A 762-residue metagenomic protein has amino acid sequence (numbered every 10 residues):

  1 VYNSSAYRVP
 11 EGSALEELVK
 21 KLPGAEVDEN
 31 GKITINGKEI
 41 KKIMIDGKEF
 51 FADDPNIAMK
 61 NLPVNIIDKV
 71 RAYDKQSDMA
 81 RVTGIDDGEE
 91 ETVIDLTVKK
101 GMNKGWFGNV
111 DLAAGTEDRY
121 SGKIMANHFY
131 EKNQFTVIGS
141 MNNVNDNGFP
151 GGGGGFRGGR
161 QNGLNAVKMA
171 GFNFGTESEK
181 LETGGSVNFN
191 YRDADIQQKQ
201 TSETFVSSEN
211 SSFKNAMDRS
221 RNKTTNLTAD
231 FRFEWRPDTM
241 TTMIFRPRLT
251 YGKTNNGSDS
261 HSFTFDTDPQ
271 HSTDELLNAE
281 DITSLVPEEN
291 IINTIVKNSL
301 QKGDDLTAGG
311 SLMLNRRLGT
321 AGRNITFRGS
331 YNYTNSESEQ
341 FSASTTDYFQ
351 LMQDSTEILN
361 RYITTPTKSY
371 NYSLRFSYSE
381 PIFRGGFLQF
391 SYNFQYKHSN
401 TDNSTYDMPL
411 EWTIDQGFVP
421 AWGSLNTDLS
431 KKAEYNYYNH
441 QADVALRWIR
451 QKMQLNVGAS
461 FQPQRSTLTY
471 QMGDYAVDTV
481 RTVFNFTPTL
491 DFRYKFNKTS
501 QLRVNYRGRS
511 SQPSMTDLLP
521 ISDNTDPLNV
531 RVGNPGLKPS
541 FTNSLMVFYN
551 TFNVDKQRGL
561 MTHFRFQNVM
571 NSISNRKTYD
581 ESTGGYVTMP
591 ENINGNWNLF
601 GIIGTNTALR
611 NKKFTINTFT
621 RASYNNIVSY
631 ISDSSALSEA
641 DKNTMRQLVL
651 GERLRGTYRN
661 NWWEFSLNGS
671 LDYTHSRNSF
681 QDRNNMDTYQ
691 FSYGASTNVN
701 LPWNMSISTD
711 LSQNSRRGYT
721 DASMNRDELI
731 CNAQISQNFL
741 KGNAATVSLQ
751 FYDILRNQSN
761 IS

Functional and structural regions predicted by a protein language model:
Y2, K21-P23, E29-G31, E39-K41 (+6 more regions): Envelope-exposed proteins and targeting segments
Y2-E16, K20-L22, N30, T34-I35 (+3 more regions): Short, polar/charged loop or turn motifs at beta-strand boundaries
P23-G24, A72, K495: Sec-exported extracytoplasmic/periplasmic mature domains
K32-A80, V93-K100, N133: Periplasmic plug
D53, Q76-D118, K132-S762: Primarily recognizes Gram-negative and organellar outer-membrane beta-barrels
